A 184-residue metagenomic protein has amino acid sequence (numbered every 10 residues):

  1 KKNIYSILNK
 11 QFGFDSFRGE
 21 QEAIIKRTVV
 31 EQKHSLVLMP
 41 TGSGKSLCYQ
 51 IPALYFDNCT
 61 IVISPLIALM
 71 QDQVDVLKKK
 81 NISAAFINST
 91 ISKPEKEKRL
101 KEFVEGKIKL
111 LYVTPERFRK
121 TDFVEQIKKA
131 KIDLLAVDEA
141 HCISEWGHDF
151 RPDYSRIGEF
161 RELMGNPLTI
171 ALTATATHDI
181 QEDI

Functional and structural regions predicted by a protein language model:
K1-P40: Conserved pre-motif I regulatory segment
V30, A53-Y55, L77-K79, K101-G106 (+2 more regions): Conserved catalytic network of the ASCE P-loop NTPase/AAA+ motor domain
E31-V37, N58-T60, K107-K109, P167-L168: Pre-Walker A (Motif I) flank of P-loop NTPase domains
Q32-I51, I61-L66, T173: Walker A/P-loop
Q50, I91-L134, I143-H148: Conserved helix/coil segment N-terminal to the catalytic DExD/H
N58-K80, I91, E95, T114-R117 (+1 more regions): Conserved Walker A/P-loop ATP-binding site and its immediately adjacent core in helicase/helicase-like ATPase domains
K128-I184: Post-DEXD/H (motif II) to motif III coupling segment of the RecA-like Helicase ATP-binding lobe
